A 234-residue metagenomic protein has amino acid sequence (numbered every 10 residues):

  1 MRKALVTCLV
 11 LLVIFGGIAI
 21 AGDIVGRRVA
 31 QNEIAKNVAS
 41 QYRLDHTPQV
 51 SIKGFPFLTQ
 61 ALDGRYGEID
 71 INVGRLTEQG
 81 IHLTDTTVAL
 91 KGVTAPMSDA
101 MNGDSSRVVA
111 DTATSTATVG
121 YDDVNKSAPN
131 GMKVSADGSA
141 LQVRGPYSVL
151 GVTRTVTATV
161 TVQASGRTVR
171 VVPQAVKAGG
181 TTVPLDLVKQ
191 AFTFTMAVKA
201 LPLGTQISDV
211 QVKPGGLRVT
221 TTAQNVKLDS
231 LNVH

Functional and structural regions predicted by a protein language model:
M1-L62, E78, D229-H234: Hydrophobic membrane-targeting and insertion signals
D45-N125, P129-M132, S139-S148: N-terminal beta-strand/beta-hairpin edge segment
D70, Q142, R170, R218-T220: General beta-strand recognition
I71, M97-M101, A158-Q163, V210-Q211: Extended lipid/amphipathic-ligand handling interfaces
L76-H82, V149-T153, G179-T181, V226-L231: Short, cysteine-centered beta-strand-loop-beta hairpins and adjacent loop/turn segments enriched in charged/polar
T86-P96, A158-R167, V233-H234: A short, surface-exposed beta-strand/turn
A117-L187: Soluble extracytoplasmic domains of inner/organellar membrane proteins
L185-H234: Extracytoplasmic/luminal low-complexity segments enriched in Pro/Gly and acidic/polar residues that act as flexible
